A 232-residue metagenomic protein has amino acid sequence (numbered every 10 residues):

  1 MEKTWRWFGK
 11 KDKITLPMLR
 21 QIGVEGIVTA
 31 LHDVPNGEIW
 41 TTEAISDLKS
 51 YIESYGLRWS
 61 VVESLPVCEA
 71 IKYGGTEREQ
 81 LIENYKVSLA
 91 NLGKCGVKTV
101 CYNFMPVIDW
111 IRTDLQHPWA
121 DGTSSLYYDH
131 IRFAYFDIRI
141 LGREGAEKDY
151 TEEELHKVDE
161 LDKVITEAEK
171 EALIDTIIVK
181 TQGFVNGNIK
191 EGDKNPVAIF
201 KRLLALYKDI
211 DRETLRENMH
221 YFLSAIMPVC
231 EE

Functional and structural regions predicted by a protein language model:
M1-E231: N-terminal pre-domain/capping segments
